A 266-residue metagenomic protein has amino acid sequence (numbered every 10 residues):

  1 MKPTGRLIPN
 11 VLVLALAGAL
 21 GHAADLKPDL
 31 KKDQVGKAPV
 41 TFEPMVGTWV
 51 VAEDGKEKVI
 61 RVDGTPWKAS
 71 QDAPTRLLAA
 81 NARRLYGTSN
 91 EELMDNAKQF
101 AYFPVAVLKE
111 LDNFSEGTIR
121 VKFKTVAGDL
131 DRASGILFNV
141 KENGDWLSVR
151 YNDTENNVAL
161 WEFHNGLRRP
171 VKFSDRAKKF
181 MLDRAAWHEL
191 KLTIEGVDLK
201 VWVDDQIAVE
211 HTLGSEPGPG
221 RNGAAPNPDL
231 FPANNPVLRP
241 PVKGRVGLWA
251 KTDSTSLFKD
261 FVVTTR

Functional and structural regions predicted by a protein language model:
P9-A19: Bacterial N-terminal signal peptides
G21-A24: Boundary at the C-terminal end of the N-terminal hydrophobic targeting segment
L30, D260-V263: Extracellular beta-strand elements of beta-rich domains used for carbohydrate recognition/degradation or cell-matrix
L30, V121, W187-E195, L199-V201: Short tryptophan-centered beta-strand motifs in secreted/extracellular beta-sheet-rich domains of glycan-recognition
K37-Y86: Extracellular glycan-recognition surfaces and repeat-rich motifs
W67-H164: Secretory/extracellular carbohydrate-interaction modules and structurally similar beta-sandwich "look-alikes"
G166-E189: Short, aromatic/His-centered strand-loop micro-motif at the edge of beta-sheets
W202-V242: Short, solvent-exposed beta-strand-to-loop segments that form ligand-recognition rims of beta-rich domains
